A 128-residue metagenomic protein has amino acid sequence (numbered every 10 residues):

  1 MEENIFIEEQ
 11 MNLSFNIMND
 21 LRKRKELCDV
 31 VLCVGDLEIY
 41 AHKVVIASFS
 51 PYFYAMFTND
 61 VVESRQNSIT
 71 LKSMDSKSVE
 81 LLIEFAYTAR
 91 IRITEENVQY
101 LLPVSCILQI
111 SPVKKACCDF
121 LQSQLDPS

Functional and structural regions predicted by a protein language model:
M1-F6: Cytosolic, low-complexity regulatory segments enriched in Ser/Pro/Gly with interspersed Lys/Arg in eukaryotic signaling
Q10-N19, K23-S128: Canonical BTB/POZ domain core
